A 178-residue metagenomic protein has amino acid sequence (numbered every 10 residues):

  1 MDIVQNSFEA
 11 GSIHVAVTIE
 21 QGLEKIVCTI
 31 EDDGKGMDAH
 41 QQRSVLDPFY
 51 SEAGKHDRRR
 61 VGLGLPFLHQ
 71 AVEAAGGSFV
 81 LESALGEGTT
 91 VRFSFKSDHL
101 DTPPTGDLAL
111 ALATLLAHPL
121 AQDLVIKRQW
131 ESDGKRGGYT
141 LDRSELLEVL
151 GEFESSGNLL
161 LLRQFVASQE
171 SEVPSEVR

Functional and structural regions predicted by a protein language model:
M1-T18, A71: Conserved ATP-binding N-box helix of the HATPase_c
E20-C28: Short beta-strand-loop-beta element adjacent to the nucleotide/active-site pocket used for signaling
D32: Acidic ATP/Mg2+-coordinating residue in the GHKL
M37-F49: Short conserved segment of the HATPase_c
Y50-R60: Glycine-rich ATP-lid/hinge loop adjacent to the conserved G-boxes
F67-G77: Conserved glycine-/histidine-rich ATP-lid loop and adjacent helix of the Bergerat-fold HATPase_c
L81-L85: A short beta-strand-to-loop motif within the catalytic HATPase_c
E87-T89: Glycine-rich GHKL/ HATPase_c ATP-binding element in histidine kinases
